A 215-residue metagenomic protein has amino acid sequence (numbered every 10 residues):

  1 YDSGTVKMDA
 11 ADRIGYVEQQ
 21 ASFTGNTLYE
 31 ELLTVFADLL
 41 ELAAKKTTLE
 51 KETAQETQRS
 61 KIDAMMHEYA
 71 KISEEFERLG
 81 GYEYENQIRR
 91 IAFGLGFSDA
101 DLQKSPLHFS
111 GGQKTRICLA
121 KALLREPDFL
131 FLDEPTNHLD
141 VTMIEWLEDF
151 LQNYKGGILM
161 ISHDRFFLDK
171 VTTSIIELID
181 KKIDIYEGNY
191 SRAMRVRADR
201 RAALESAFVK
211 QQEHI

Functional and structural regions predicted by a protein language model:
Y1-K210: ABC ATP-binding cassette signature C-motif
